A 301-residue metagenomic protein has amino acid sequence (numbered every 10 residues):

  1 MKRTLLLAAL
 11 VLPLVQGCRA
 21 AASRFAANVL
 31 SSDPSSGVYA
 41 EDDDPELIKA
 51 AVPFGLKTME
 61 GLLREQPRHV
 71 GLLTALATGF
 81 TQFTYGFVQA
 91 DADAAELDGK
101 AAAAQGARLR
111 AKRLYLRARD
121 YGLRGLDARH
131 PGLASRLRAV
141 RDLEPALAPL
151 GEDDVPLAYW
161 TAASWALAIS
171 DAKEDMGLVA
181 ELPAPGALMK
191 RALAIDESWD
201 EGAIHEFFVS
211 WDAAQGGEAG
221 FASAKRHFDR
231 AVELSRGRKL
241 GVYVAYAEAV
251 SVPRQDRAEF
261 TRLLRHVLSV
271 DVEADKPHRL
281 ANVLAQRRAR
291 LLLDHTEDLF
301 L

Functional and structural regions predicted by a protein language model:
M1-K2: N-terminal secretory signal peptides that target proteins for export/translocation
L5-L12: Sec-dependent N-terminal signal peptides
V15-G17: C-terminal motif of bacterial Sec signal peptides marking the signal peptidase cleavage site
R19-A21: Bacterial signal peptide processing site
V29-G61, E65-R68, G79-A194, A203-R236 (+4 more regions): Short coil/linker segments at helix-helix boundaries
W199-D200: Charged, well-structured binding/catalytic surfaces in domain cores that contact anionic ligands
L291-L301: Extracytoplasmic and endomembrane cell-envelope/extracellular-matrix remodeling and assembly machinery
